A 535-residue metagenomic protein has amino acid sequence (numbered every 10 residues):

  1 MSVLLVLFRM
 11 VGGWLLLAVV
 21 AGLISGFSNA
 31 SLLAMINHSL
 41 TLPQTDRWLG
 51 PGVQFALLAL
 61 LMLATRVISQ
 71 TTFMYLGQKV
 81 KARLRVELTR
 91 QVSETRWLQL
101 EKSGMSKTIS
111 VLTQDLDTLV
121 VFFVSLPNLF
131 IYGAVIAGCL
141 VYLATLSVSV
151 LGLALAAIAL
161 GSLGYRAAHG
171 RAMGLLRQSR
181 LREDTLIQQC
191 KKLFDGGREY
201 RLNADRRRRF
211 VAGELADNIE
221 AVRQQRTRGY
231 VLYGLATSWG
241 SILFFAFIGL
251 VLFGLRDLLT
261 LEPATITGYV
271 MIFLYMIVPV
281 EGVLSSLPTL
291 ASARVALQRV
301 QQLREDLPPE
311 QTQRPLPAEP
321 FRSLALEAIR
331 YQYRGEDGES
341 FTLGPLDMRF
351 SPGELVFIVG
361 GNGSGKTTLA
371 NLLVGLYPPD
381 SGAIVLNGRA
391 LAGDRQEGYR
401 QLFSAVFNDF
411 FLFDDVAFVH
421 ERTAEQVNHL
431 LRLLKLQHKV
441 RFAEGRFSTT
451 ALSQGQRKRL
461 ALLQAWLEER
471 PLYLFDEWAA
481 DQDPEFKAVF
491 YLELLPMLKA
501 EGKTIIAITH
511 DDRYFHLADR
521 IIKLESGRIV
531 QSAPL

Functional and structural regions predicted by a protein language model:
R9, W97, Q114-F122, L175 (+2 more regions): An intracellular "coupling" helix at the cytosolic face of ABC transporter transmembrane type-1 domains
R9-T65, A144-L151, P263: Transmembrane helix-loop-helix hairpins at lipid-water interfaces of multipass membrane proteins, especially the type-1
I24-N37, N128-H169, Q225-M271: A hydrophobic transmembrane-helix motif
N29-N37, L58-E101, M105, V124 (+2 more regions): Juxtamembrane helix-loop junctions of ABC transporter transmembrane domains
Q54-R66, A159, T237-F244, P263-S285: Hydrophobic alpha-helical segments in the permease module
S93-G138: Juxtamembrane loop-to-helix connectors within ABC transporter transmembrane domains
V231, M276-Q313: Cytosolic ends of transmembrane helices, especially the final helix of ABC transmembrane type-1 domains
V374: Helix-to-loop junction immediately C-terminal to a conserved catalytic motif
